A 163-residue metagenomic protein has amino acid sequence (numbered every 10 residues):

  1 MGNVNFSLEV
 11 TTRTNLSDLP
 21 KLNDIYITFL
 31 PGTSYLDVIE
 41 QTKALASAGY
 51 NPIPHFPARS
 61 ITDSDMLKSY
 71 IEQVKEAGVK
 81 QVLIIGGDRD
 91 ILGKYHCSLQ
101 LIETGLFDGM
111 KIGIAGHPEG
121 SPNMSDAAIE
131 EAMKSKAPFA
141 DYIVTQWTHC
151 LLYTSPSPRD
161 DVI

Functional and structural regions predicted by a protein language model:
G2-D126: Active-site beta->alpha loop and helix N-cap motifs at the rims of alpha/beta catalytic domains
P54, K136-F139: Conserved, mostly hydrophobic/aromatic
E72-E76, A137-P138, R159: Short, surface-exposed basic-aromatic patches at helix termini and helix-loop junctions that form
G113-A115, I143-W147: Short, conserved beta-strand edge motifs with alternating hydrophobic and charged residues
E119-S121, H149-L152: Short, catalytically relevant binding-site loops at active-site mouths
N123-K136: Active-site glycine-rich loop that binds ribose-phosphate moieties when present
A132, A140, T148-H149: Membrane translocator/pore-forming domains, dominated by Gram-negative outer-membrane beta-barrels
P156-I163: Single conserved hydrophobic/aromatic residue that forms the stacking wall/gate of nucleotide- or nucleobase-binding
